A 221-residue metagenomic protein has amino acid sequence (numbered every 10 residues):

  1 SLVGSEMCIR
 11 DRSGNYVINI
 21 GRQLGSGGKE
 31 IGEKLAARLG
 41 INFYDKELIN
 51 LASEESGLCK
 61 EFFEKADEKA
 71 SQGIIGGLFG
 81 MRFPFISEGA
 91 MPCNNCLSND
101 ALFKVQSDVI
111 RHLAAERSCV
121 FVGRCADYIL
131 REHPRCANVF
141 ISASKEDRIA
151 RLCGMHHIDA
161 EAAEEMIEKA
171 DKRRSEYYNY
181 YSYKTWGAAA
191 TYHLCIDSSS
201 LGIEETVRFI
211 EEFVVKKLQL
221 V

Functional and structural regions predicted by a protein language model:
L2-I9: Short, small-residue-biased leader/transition segments that mark boundaries at the very start of proteins
S13-R22, R117: Pre-Walker A (Motif I) flank of P-loop NTPase domains
I20-L35: Glycine-rich phosphate-binding P-loop
N42-S53: Short beta-strand-centered segment that lines the nucleotide-binding/catalytic pocket of NTP-utilizing
S53-S118: ATP-dependent small-molecule kinase phosphotransfer cores that center on conserved nucleotide phosphate-binding segments
Q72-L78, D159-I203: Small-molecule kinase domains that catalyze NTP-dependent phosphoryl transfer to phosphate-bearing small molecules
L113, C125-E132: RNA pseudouridine synthases
E132-G154, A160-E168: Conserved phosphate-donor/acceptor-positioning beta-strand/loop module used by diverse small-molecule
